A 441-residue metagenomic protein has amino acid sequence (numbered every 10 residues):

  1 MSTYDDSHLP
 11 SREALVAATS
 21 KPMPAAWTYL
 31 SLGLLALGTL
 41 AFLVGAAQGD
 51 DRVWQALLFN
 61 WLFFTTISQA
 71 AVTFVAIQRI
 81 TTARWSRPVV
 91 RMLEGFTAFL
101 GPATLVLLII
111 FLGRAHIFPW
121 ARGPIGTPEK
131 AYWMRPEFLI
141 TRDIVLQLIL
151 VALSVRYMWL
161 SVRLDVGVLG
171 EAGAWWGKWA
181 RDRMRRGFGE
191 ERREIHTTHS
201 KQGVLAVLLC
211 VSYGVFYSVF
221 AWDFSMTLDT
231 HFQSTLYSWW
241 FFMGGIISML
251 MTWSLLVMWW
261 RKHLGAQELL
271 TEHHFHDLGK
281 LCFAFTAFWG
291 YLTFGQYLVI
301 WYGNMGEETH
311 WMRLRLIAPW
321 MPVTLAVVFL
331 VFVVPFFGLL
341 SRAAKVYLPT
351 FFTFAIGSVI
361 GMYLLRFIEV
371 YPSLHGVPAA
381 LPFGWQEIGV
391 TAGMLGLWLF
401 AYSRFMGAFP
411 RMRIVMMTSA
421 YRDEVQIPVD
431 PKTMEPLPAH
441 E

Functional and structural regions predicted by a protein language model:
S2-A70, L374, L399, D430-E441: N-terminal signal-anchor module of multipass membrane proteins
E13-V16, V331-F337: Hydrophobic, membrane-inserted alpha-helices
A18-G45, K130, P136-V327, M416-R422 (+2 more regions): Long, contiguous internal "core" modules enriched in hydrophobic/ aromatic residues
G45-L58, I77-V90, Y157-L169, L228-T230 (+5 more regions): Juxtamembrane/interface segments at transmembrane-helix termini
D51-R186, A206-L209: Transmembrane-helix bundle segments that line or gate the permeation/cavity pathway in multi-pass membrane proteins
I67-V75, L105-I109, D143-R156, M243-M258 (+2 more regions): Hydrophobic cores of alpha-helical transmembrane segments in multi-pass inner/ER membrane proteins, independent
T235-F241, E307-V328, Y347, G376-Y402: Membrane-interface transmembrane-helix boundary segments in multi-pass integral membrane proteins
P349-I360: Central hydrophobic cores of alpha-helical transmembrane segments in multi-pass integral membrane proteins
